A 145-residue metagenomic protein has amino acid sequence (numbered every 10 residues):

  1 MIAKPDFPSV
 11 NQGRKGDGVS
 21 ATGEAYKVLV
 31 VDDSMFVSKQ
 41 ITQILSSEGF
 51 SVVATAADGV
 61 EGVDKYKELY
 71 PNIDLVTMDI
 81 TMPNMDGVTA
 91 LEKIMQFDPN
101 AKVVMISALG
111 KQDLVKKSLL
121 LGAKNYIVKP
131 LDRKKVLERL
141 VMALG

Functional and structural regions predicted by a protein language model:
M1-K27, N72, K134-G145: Non-catalytic signal-transmission and effector/linker regions of two-component phosphorelay proteins
M35-A54: Two-component/phosphorelay signaling modules centered on CheY-like receiver
D58-E61, D86-T89: Acidic catalytic/metal-coordinating carboxylates
Y70-T77: Active-site beta3 strand of CheY-like receiver
M82: Receiver (REC) domain active-site loop signature in two-component systems and cognate sites in sensor histidine kinases
K129: A Lys-centered signature of the CheY-like receiver
